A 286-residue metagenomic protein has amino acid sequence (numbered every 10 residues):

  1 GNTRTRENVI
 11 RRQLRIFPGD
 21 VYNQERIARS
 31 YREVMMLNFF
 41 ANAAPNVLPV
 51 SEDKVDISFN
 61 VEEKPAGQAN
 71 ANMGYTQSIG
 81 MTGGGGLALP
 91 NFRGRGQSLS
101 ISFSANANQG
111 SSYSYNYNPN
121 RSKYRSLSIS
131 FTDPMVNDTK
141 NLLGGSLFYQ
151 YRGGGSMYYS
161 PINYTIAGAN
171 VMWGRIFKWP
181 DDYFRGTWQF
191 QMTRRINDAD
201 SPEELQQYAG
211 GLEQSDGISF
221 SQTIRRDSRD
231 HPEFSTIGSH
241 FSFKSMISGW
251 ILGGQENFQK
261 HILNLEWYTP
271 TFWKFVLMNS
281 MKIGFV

Functional and structural regions predicted by a protein language model:
R4-G19: N-terminal periplasmic "start-of-domain" segments of outer-membrane beta-barrel proteins
R6, D20-E233, S239-S242: Gram-negative/organellar outer-membrane beta-barrel architecture
R12-I16, Q68-A69, I247: Glycine- and acidic
Y75, G253-Q255: PPIase-associated folding chaperone regions across multiple families
T165-G174, F241-G249, E256-V286: Transmembrane beta-barrel strand/turn architecture of Gram-negative outer membrane proteins
R226-R229, I247-L252: Active-site-adjacent structural elements in folded domains
